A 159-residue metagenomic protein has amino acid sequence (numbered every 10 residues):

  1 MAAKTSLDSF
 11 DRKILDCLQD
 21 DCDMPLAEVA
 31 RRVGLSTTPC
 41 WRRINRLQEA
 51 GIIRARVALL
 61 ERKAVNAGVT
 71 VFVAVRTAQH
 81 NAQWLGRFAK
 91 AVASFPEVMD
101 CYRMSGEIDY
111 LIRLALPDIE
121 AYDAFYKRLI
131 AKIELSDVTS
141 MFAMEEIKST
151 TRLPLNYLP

Functional and structural regions predicted by a protein language model:
M1-P159: A compositional/biophysical signature of low hydrophobicity enriched in polar/charged and small residues
